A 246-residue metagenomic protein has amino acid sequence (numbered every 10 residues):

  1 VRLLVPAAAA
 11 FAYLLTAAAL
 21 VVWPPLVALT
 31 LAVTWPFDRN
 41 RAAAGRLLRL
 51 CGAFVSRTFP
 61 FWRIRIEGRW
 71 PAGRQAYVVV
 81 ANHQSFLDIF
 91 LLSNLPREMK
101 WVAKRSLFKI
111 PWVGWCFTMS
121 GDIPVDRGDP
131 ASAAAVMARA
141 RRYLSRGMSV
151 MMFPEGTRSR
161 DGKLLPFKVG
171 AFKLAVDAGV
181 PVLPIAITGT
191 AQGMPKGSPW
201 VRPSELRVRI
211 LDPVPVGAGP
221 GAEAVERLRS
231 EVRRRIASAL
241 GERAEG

Functional and structural regions predicted by a protein language model:
V1-V33, A43-R46, E226-G246: Membrane-interfacial terminal anchoring regions of lipid-handling membrane enzymes
L3, A134-G246: Non-catalytic C-terminal accessory region of glycerolipid acyltransferases and related lyso-lipid remodeling enzymes
V27-R46, L50, T58-F59, A72-P130: Catalytic core of membrane glycerolipid acyltransferases/transacylases, capturing the structured, soluble-facing
F59-I66, A133-A134, T190-Q192: Short gly/ser/thr-rich secondary-structure transition/capping motifs
R63-I64, P124, V150, V182: Hydrophobic beta-strand scaffold residues
I66, I123-D126, V216: Short acidic-hydrophobic, aromatic-tinged amphipathic segments that line or gate anion-handling sites
I66, V79, W101, V208-I210: Generic preference for hydrophobic
